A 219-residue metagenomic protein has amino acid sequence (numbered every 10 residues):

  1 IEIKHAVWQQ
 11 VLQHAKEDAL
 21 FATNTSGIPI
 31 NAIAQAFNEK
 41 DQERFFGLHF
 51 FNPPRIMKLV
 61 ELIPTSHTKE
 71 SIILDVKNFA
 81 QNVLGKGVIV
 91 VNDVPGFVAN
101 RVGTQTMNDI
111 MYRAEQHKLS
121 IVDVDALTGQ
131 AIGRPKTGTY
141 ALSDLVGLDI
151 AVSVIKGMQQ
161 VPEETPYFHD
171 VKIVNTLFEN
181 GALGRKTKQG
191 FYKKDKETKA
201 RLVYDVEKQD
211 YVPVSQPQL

Functional and structural regions predicted by a protein language model:
I1-L219: N-terminal glycine-rich phosphate-binding loop for ADP-containing cofactors
